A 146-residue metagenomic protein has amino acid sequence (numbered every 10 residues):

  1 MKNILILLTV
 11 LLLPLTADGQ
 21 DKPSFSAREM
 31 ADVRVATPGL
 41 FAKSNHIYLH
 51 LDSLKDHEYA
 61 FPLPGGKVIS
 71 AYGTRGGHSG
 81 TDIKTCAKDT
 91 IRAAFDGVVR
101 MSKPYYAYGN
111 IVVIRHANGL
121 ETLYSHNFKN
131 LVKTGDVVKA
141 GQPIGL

Functional and structural regions predicted by a protein language model:
I4-L5, A17-R75: Polar/charged, compositionally biased leader and regulatory segments
T9-A17: Hydrophobic h-region of N-terminal signal peptides that target proteins for export in Gram-negative bacteria
L54-A60, G73-P104: Short, glycine/small-residue-enriched coil/turn segments at secondary-structure junctions
V68, I91, G97-V99, G135-I144: A structural signal for short beta-strand/turn segments enriched in small hydrophobics and glycine
S70, T85, M101, H126-K129 (+1 more regions): A residue-level detector for short acidic-glycine micro-motifs
I83, I111-V112, K139-L146: Short hydrophobic beta/alpha edge segments that flank linear recognition/processing sites
A93-T134: Zn2+-dependent peptidoglycan hydrolase active-site motif and core
